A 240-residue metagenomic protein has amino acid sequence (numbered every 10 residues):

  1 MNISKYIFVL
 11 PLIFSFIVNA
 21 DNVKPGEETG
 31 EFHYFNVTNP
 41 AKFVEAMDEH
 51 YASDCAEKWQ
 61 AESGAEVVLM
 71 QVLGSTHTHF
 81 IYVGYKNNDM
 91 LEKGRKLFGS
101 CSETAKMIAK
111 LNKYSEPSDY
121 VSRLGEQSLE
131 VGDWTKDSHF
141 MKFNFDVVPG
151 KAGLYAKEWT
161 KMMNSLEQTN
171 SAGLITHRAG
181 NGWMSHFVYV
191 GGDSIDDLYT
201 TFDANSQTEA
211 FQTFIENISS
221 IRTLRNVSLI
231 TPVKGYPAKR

Functional and structural regions predicted by a protein language model:
M1-Y6: Positively charged n-region of N-terminal signal peptides that target proteins for export
I7-S15: Bacterial N-terminal signal peptides
N19-R240: Short S/T/G/P-rich N-terminal loop/turn motif that feeds into the first structured element of a domain
